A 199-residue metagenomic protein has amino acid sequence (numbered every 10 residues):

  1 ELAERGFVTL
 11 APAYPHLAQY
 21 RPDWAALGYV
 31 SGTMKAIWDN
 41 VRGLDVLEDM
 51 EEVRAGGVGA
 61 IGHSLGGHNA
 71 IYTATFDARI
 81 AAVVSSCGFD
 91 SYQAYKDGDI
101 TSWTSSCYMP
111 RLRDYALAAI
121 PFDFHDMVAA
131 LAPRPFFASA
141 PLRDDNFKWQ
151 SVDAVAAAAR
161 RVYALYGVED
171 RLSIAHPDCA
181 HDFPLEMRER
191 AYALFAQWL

Functional and structural regions predicted by a protein language model:
E1-D49, A94-D99: Cap/lid segment of the alpha/beta-hydrolase catalytic domain
R5, R42-A118: Primarily recognizes the serine-hydrolase "nucleophile elbow" in alpha/beta-hydrolase and SGNH/GDSL folds
L17-Y20, G67-N69, D90-Y95, F137-A138 (+2 more regions): Flexible loop/turn segments at secondary-structure boundaries
L27-K35, A60-L65, I71, D114-F122 (+2 more regions): Alpha-helix capping and helix-loop boundary segments enriched in small/acidic/polar residues
V41-L44, V128, A156, R160 (+1 more regions): Generic structural signal for well-ordered alpha-helices, preferentially at hydrophobic/aromatic core positions
A82-V128, P133, L142-A156, A164-V168: Mobile cap/lid helix-loop segments that gate and shape the active-site cleft of serine hydrolases
R134-A140, S173-A175: Catalytic His-Asp charge-relay segment
A157-A158, V162-L199: C-terminal catalytic histidine-bearing segment of alpha/beta-hydrolase fold enzymes
